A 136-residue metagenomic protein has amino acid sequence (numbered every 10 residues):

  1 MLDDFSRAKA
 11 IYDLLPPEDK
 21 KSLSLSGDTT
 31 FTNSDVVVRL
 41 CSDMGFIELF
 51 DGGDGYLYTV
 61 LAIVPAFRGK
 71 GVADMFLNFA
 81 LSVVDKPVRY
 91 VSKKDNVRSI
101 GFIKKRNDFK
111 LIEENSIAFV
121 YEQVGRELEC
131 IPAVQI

Functional and structural regions predicted by a protein language model:
M1-S26: Short amphipathic alpha-helix that is part of the acyltransferase structural core
G27-G45: A short helix-loop-beta-strand connector motif used in the catalytic cores of GNAT acetyltransferases and, in some
R39-A62: Conserved beta-strand in the GNAT
G55-Y56, V83-D95: Conserved GNAT acetyl-CoA-binding A-motif
I63, G69-V83, G101, K105: Conserved acetyl-CoA-binding loop-helix of GNAT-fold acetyltransferases
V64-P65, K93: Residue-level recognition of the GNAT/N-acetyltransferase active site
K94-E114: Conserved active-site alpha-helix within GNAT-family acetyltransferase domains
E113-I136: C-terminal "cap" of GNAT-fold acetyltransferases
